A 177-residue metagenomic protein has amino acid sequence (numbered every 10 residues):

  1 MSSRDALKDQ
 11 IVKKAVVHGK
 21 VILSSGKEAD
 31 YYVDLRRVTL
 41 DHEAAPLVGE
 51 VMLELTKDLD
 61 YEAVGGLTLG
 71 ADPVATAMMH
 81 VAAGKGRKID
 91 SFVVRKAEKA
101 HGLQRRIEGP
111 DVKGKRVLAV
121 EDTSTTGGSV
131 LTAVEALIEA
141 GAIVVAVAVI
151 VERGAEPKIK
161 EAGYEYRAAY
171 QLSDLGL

Functional and structural regions predicted by a protein language model:
M1-L59: Active-site-facing substrate-recognition patch
S2-Q10, E135-L177: PRPP-dependent phosphoribosyltransferase catalytic core
E50, E54, T76, H80-G84 (+2 more regions): Short, well-ordered alpha-helices that flank and scaffold nucleotide-derived cofactor binding pockets
D58-L59, V74-I89, E156-L172: Short acidic, glycine/proline-enriched helix-loop-strand junctions
D60-G70: Short glycine-rich phosphate-binding loop at a beta-alpha junction
E62, K115, V145: Conserved acidic residues
A75-L118, T126-L131: Short, glycine/charge-rich flexible loops or terminal/linker lids adjacent to PRPP-binding catalytic cores
E121: Conserved acidic carboxylate
